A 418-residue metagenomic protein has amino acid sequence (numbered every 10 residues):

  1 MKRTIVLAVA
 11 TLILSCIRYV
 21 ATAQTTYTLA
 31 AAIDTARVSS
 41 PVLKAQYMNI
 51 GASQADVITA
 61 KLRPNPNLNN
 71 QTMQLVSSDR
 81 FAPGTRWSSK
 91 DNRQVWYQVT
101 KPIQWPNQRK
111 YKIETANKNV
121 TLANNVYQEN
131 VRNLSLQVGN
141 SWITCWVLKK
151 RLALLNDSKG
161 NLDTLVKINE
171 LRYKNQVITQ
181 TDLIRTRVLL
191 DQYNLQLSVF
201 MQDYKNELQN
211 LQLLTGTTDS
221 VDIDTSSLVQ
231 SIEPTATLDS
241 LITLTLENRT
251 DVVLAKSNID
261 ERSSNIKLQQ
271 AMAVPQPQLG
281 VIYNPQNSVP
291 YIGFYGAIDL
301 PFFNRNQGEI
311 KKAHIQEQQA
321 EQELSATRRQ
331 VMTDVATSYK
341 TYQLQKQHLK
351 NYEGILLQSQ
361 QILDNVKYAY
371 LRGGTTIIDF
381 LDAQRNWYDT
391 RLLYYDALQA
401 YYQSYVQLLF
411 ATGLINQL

Functional and structural regions predicted by a protein language model:
M1-A30, Q417-L418: Bacterial Sec-dependent N-terminal signal peptides
A21-N67, T72, I103, T218-D260 (+2 more regions): Bacterial Sec-pathway N-terminal export signals of envelope proteins
Q24-T144: Short flexible linkers and secondary-structure junctions
Q24-T25, N69-I103, K112, D224-T235 (+2 more regions): Small/polar, glycine/serine/threonine/aspartate-rich low-complexity segments that form flexible
A45-A60, N130, L134-A153, L171 (+5 more regions): Amphipathic alpha-helical coiled-coil segments
N117, Q180-V188, I377-R385: Short, charged, amphipathic alpha-helical segments
N130-L246, T341, Q345: Periplasmic alpha-helical coiled-coil/stalk elements that build and connect Gram-negative outer-membrane
F200, T250-D251, A397: Metallo-beta-lactamase
